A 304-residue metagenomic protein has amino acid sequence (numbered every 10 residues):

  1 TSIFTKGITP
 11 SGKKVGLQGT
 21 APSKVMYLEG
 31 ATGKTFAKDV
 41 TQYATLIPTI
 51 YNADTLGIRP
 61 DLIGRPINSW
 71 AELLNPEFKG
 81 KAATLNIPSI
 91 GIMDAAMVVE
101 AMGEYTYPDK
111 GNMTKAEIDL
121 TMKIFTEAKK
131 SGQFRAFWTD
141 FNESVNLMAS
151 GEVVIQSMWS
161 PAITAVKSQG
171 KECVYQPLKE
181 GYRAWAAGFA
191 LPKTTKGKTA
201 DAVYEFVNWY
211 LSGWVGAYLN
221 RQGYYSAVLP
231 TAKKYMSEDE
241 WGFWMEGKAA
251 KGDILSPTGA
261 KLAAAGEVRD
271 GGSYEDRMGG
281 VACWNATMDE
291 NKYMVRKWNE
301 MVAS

Functional and structural regions predicted by a protein language model:
T1-V145: Extracytoplasmic ligand-binding site segments that recognize negatively charged/polar headgroups
K6-F36, I124, W241-M278: Surface-exposed intrinsically disordered loops and tails
P60, E77, N86, V99-G103 (+7 more regions): Sec/Tat-exported extracytoplasmic proteins
A71-L74, A96, M122-T126, V145 (+5 more regions): Non-transmembrane alpha-helical segments in soluble domains of secreted/periplasmic/extracellular proteins
Q133-K196: Extracytoplasmic/periplasmic substrate-binding proteins
L191-R269: Mature extracytoplasmic/periplasmic domains
G259-S304: Conserved C-terminal helix/tail region of periplasmic/extracytoplasmic solute-binding proteins
